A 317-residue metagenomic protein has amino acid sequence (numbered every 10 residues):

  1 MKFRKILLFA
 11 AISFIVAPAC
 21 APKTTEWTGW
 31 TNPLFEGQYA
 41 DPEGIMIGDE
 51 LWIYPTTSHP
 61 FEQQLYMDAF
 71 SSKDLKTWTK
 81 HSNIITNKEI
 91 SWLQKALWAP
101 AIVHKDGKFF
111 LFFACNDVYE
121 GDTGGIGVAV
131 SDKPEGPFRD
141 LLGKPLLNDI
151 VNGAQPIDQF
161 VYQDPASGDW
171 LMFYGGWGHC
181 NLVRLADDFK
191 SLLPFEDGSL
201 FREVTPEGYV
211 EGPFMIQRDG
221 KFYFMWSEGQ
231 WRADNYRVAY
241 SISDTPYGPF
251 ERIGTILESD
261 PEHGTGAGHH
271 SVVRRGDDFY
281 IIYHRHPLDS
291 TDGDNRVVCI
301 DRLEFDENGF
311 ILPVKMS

Functional and structural regions predicted by a protein language model:
M1-L7: Bacterial N-terminal signal peptides that target proteins for export
F9-A17: Bacterial N-terminal signal peptides
C20-S317: Carbohydrate-active catalytic/glycan-binding domains of CAZyme proteins, especially the secreted or lumenal ectodomains
